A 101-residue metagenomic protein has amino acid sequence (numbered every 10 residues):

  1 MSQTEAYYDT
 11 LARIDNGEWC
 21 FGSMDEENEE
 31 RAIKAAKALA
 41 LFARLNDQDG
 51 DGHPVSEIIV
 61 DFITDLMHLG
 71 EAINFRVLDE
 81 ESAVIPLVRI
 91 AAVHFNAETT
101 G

Functional and structural regions predicted by a protein language model:
M1-H53, G101: Extended low-complexity intrinsically disordered regions
G52-V88: An amphipathic alpha-helical micro-motif enriched in hydrophobic residues with embedded/adjacent acidic residues
E81-G101: Long, highly charged low-complexity segments enriched in Glu/Asp and Lys/Arg with interspersed Ser/Thr
